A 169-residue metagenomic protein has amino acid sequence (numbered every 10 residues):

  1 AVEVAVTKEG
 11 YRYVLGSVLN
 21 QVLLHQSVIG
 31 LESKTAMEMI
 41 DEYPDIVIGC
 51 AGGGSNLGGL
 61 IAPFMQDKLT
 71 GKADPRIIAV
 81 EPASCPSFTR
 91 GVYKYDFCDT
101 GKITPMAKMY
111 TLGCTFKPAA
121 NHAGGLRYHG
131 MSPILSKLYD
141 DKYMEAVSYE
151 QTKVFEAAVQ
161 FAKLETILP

Functional and structural regions predicted by a protein language model:
A1-L23, I29, D41, Q66-L69 (+1 more regions): Active-site/ligand-binding loops adjacent to catalytic centers
T35, A62, Q66: Short, well-ordered alpha-helices that flank and scaffold nucleotide-derived cofactor binding pockets
T35-E42: Phosphate/pyrophosphate-binding loops at sites that engage ATP/ADP/AMP, CoA/4′-phosphopantetheine, polyphosphate
I48-G49, I167-P169: Substrate-binding/catalytic subdomain of NAD(P)-dependent oxidoreductase enzymes
C50-I61, S87-T89: Short glycine/serine/threonine-rich phosphate/pyrophosphate-binding segments that cradle anionic phosphate groups
D74-R76: Residues at the starts of beta-strands that form the adenosine-phosphate
